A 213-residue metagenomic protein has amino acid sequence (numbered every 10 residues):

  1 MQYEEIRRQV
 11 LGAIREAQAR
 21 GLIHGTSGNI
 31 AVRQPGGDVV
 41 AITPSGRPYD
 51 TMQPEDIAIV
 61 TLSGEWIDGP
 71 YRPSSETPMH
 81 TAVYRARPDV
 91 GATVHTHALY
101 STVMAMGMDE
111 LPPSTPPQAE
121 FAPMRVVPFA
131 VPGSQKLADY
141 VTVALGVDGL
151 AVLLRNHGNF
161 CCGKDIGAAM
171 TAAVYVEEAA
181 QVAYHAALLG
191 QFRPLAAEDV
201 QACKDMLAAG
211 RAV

Functional and structural regions predicted by a protein language model:
M1-V213: Glycine-rich flexible loops
